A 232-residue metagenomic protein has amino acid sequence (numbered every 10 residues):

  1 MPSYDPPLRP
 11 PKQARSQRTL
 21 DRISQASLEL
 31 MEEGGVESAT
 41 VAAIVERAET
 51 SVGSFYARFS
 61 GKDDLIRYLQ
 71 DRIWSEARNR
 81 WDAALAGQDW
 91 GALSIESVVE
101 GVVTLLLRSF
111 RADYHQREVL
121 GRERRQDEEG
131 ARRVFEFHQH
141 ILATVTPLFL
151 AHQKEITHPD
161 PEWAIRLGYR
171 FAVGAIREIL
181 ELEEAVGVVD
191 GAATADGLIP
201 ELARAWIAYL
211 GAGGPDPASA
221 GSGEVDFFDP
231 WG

Functional and structural regions predicted by a protein language model:
M1-R18, A185-V188, G214-G232: N-terminal intrinsically disordered/low-complexity leader segments
R15-S27, I44, L69-W81: Generic hydrophobic, amphipathic alpha-helix propensity
S16, L20, I66, Q70 (+5 more regions): Amphipathic, non-transmembrane alpha-helical scaffold segments
R22, L30-D64, Y68: Helix-turn-helix
I23-M31, A77, L106, A172 (+1 more regions): Short hydrophobic clusters on alpha-helical segments that form packing/core surfaces in small helical domains
Y68, D82-R111, I165-G168, I199: Hydrophobic alpha-helical connector segments
A83-A92, A112, R117-E118, R125-E128 (+2 more regions): Hydrophobic alpha-helical bundle segments that form small-molecule/ligand-binding pockets
E118, A131, A151-A203, G213-V225: Hydrophobic/aromatic-rich alpha-helical bundle segments in the mid-to-C-terminal region
